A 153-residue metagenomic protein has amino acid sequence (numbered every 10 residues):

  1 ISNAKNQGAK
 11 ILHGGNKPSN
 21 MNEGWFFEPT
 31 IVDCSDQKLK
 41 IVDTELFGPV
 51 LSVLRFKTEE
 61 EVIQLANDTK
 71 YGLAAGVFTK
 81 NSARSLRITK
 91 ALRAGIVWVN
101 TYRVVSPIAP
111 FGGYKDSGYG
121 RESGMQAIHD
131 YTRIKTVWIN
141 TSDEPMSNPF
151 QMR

Functional and structural regions predicted by a protein language model:
I1-K5: Helical element adjacent to the flavin cofactor pocket in flavoenzyme catalytic cores
N6-K17: Short secondary-structure junctions
S19-N22, F26-R153: Conserved C-terminal structural/oligomerization subdomain of aldehyde/semialdehyde dehydrogenase
